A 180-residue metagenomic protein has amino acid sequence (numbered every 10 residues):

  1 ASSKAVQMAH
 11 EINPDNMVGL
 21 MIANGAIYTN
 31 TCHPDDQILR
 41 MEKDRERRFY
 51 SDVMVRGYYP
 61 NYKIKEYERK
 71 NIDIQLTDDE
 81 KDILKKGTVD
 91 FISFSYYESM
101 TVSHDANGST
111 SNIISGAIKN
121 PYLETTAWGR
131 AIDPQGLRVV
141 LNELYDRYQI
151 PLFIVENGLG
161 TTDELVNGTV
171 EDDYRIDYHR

Functional and structural regions predicted by a protein language model:
A1-R180: Active-site region of glycoside hydrolase catalytic domains
